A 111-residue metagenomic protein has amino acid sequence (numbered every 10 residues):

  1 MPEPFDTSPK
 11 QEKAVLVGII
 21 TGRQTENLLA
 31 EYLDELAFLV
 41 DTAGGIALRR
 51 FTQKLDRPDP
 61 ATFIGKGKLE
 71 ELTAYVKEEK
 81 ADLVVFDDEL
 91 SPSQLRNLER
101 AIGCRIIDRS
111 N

Functional and structural regions predicted by a protein language model:
M1-N111: N-terminal accessory targeting/assembly segments
